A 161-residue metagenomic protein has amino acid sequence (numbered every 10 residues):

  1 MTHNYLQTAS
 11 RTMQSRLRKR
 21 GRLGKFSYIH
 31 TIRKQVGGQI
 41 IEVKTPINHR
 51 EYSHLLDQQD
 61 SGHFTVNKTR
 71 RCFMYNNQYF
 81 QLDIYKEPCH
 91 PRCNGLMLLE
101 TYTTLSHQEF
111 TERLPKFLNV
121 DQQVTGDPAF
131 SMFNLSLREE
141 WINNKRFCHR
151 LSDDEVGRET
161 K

Functional and structural regions predicted by a protein language model:
M1-K161: Phosphate-end processing signature that detects enzymes handling 5′-triphosphorylated RNA and polyphosphate
